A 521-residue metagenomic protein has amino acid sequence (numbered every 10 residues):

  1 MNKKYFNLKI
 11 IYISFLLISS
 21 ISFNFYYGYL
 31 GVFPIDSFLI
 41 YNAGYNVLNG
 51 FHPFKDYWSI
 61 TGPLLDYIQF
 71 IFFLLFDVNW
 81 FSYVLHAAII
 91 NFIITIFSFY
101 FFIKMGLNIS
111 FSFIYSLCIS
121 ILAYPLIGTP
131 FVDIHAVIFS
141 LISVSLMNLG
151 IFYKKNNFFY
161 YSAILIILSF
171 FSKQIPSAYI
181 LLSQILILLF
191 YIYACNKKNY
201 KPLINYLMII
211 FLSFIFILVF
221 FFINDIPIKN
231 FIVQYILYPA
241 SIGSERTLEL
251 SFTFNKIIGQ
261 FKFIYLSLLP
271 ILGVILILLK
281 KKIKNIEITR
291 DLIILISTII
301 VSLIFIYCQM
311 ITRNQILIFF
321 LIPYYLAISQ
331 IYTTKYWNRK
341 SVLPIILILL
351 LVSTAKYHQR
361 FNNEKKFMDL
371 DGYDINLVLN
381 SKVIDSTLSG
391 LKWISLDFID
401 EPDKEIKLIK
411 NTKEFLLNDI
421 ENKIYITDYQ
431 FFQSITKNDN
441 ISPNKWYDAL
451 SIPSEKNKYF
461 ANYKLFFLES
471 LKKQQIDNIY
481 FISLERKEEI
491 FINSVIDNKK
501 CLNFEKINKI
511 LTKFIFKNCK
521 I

Functional and structural regions predicted by a protein language model:
K3, Y179-L212, A327, T333-K335: Perimembrane helix-loop-helix junctions
L17, K262-D291, L326-Y332: Hydrophobic, aromatic-rich transmembrane alpha-helices and their immediate juxtamembrane boundary segments
G28-A43, F54-I71, V78-F81, I226-I228: Extracytoplasmic catalytic/substrate-binding loops of multi-pass membrane glycan-assembly enzymes
I96-Y124, K154-N157: Transmembrane-helix signature of polytopic, membrane-embedded enzymes that assemble or transfer cell-envelope glycans
K104-G106, L141-Y161, S169, C195-K197 (+2 more regions): Membrane-interface transmembrane helices that cradle and orient dolichyl/undecaprenyl
L126-A136: Short acidic/glycine- and proline-prone juxtamembrane loop motifs at membrane-interface regions of multi-pass membrane
F158-P176, I180-I185, I299-M310: Membrane-interface alpha helices of multi-pass inner-membrane proteins
N362-F367, Y373-L450, D477-K487, I510: Short periplasmic/luminal acceptor-recognition loop of GT-C membrane glycosyltransferases, typified by
